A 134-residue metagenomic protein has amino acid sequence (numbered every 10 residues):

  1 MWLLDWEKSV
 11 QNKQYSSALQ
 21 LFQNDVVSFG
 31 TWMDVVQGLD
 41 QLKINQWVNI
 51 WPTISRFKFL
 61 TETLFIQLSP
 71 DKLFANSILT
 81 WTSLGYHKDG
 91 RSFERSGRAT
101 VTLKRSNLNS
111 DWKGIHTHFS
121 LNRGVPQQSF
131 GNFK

Functional and structural regions predicted by a protein language model:
M1-N24, N132-K134: Short, low-complexity N-terminal intrinsically disordered segments enriched in polar/charged residues
Y15-P70: A solvent-exposed, acidic/Ser-Thr-rich amphipathic alpha-helical stretch
D25, I78-Y86: Generic short beta-strand segments
L42, Q46-W47, T61-Q67, W81-S83 (+2 more regions): Hydrophobic/aromatic beta-strand elements that line small-molecule binding cavities or substrate pockets in beta-rich
T53-I54, S83-E94: Short, cysteine-centered beta-strand-loop-beta hairpins and adjacent loop/turn segments enriched in charged/polar
K58, L73-S77, R95-G97: Residue-level preference for beta-strand/loop junctions
S96-G131: Short beta-strand edge/turn micro-motifs at domain boundaries
